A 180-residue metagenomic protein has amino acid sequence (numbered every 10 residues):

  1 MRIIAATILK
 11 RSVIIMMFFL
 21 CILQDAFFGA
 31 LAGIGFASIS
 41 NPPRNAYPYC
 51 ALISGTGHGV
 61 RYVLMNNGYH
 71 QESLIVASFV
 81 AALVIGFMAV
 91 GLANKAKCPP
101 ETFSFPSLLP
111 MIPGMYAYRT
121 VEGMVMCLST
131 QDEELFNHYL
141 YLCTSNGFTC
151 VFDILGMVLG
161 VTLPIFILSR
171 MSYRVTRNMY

Functional and structural regions predicted by a protein language model:
A6-M17, A32-R44, R61-E72, L140-Y141: Short juxtamembrane and helix-loop transition motifs at transmembrane-helix boundaries in membrane proteins
I15-F28, E72-A82: Structural signature of hydrophobic alpha-helical transmembrane segments
L20-F36, S54-G59: Hydrophobic, membrane-facing alpha-helical anchors
L31-P42, F87-P99, I165-R170: C-terminal ends of transmembrane helices
G57-G91: Alpha-helical transmembrane segments and their immediate interhelical/interface regions in integral membrane proteins
Y62-G68, I75, Y118-D132: Hydrophobic alpha-helical transmembrane segments in multi-pass integral membrane proteins
T102-V121: Hydrophobic alpha-helical membrane-insertion segments
T120-Y180: C-terminal membrane-adjacent module
